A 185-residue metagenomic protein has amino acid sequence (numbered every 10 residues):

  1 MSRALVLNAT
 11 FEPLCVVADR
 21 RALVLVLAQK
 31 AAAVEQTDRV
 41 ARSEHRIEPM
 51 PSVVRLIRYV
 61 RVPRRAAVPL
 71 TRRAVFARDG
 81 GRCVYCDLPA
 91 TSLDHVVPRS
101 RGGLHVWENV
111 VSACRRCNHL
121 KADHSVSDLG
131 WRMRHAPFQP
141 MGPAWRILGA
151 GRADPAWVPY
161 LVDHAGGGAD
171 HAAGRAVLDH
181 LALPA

Functional and structural regions predicted by a protein language model:
M1-A67, R78, W131-A185: Short helix-coil boundary/hinge micro-motifs
R46-E48, V75, Y85-L88: A generic structural signal for short, solvent-exposed coil/turn residues that cap or connect secondary-structure
R55-L56, P69-T71, V84-Y85: N-terminal start-of-chain detector that recognizes signal peptides and the immediate post-cleavage beginning
V60-T71, L93-S100: Short Cys/His-rich Zn2+-coordinating modules
A66-D79, G103-W107: Short, flexible, mixed-charge glycine/proline-rich loop motifs that serve as phosphate/nucleic-acid-contacting
R82-R115, K121-P137: Histidine-centered nuclease catalytic patch
